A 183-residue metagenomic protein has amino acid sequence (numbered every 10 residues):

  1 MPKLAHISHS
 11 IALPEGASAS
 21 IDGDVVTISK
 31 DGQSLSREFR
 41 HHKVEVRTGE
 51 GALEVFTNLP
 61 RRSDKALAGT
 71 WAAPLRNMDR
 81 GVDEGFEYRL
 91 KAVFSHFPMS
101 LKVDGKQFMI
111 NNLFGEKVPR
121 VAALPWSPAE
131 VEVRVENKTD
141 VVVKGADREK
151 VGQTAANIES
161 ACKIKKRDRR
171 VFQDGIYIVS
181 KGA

Functional and structural regions predicted by a protein language model:
M1-A183: Ribosome-associated RNA-binding proteins
